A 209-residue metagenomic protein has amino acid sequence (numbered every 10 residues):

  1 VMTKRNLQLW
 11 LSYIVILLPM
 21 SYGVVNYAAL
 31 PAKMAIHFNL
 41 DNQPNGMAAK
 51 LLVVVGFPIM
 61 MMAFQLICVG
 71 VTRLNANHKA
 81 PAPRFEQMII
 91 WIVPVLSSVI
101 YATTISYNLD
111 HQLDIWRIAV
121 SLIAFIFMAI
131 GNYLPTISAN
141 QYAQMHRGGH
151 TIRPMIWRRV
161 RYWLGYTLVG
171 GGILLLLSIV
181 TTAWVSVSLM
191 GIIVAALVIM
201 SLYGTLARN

Functional and structural regions predicted by a protein language model:
Q8-S12, V53-M60, C68, E86-V95 (+1 more regions): Select subsegments of transmembrane alpha-helices in polytopic membrane proteins, especially boundary-proximal
S12-V15, G46-M61, Q112-G131: Alpha-helical transmembrane segments
G23-V54, Q141-R153: Active-site and channel-lining beta-strand-loop segments that bind or position nucleotide-derived/phosphorylated
V25-L30, M62-L74, M128-H146, A207-R208: Membrane-water interface of transmembrane alpha-helices
V69-R117: Ordered, amphipathic secondary-structure segments that act as subunit-interaction surfaces in large macromolecular
V99-I115, V169-M190: Alpha-helical transmembrane segments and their membrane-interface junctions in multi-pass membrane proteins
A119, Y142-T167: Membrane-helix boundary/juxtamembrane motif in polytopic membrane proteins
L122, S186-M200: Small-residue-rich transmembrane alpha-helices that serve as helix-helix interface/gating elements in multipass
